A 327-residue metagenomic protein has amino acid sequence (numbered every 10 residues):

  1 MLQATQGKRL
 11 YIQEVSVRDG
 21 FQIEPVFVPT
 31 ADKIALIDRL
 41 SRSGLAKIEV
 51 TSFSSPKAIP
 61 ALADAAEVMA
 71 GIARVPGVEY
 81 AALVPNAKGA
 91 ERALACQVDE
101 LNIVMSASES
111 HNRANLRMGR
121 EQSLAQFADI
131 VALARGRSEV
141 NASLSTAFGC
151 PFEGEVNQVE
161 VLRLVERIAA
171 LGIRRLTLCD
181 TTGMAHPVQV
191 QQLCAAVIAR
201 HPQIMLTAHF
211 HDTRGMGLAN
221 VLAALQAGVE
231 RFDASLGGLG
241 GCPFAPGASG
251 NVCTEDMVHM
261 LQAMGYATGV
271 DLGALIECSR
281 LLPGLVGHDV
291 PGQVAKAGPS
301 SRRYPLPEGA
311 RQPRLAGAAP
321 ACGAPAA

Functional and structural regions predicted by a protein language model:
M1-A327: Catalytic cores and adjacent flexible loops of soluble metabolic enzymes that perform enolate/carbanion chemistry on
